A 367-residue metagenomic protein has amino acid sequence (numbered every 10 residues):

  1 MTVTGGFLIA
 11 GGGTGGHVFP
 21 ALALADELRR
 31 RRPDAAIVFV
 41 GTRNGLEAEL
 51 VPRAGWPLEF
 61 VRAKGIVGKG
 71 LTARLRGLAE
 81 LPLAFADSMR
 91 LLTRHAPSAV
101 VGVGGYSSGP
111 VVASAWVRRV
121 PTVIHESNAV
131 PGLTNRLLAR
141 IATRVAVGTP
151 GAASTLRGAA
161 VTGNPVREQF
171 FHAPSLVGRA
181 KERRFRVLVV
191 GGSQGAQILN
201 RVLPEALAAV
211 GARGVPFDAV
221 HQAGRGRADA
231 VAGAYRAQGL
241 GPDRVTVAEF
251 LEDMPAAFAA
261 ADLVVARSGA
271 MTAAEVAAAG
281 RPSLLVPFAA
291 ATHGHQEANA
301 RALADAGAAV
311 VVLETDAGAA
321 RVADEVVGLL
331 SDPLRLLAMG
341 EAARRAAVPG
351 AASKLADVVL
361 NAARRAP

Functional and structural regions predicted by a protein language model:
G5-G12, D34-L83, R225-R227, T315: Conserved nucleotide-sugar phosphate-binding/catalytic loop shared by glycosyltransferases and other
G45, L50-A54, S175-V264, E297-R301 (+2 more regions): Donor-nucleotide binding loops and adjacent catalytic segments primarily of GT-B fold Leloir glycosyltransferases
D87-V100, S108-V123, R136-R140: Glycosyltransferases and closely related glycan-assembly transferases that use nucleotide-activated donors
P97-A99, P255, A259-A274, R281-P282: Acidic donor-binding loop of glycosyltransferase active sites
W116-S175: Active-site-proximal region of nucleotide-activated glycan assembly enzymes, centered on histidine/acidic-rich loops
R118, A259-A261, A277-V286, A306: Conserved donor-binding/catalytic loop of nucleotide-activated donor transferases
R335-P349: A short, well-ordered alpha-helix in the C-terminal region of glycosyltransferases
V348-P367: C-terminal alpha-helical cap of glycosyltransferases
